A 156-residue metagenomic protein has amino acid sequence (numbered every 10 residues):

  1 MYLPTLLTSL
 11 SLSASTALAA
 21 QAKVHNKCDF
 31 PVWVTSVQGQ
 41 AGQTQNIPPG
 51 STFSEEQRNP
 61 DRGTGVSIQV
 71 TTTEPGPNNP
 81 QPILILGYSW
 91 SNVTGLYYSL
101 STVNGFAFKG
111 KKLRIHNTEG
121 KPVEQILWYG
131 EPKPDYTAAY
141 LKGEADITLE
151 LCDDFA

Functional and structural regions predicted by a protein language model:
M1-Q21: Fungal secretory targeting signals
A22-A156: Extracellular low-complexity, O-glycosylation-prone Ser/Thr/Pro/Gly-rich "stalks" and linkers flanking catalytic
